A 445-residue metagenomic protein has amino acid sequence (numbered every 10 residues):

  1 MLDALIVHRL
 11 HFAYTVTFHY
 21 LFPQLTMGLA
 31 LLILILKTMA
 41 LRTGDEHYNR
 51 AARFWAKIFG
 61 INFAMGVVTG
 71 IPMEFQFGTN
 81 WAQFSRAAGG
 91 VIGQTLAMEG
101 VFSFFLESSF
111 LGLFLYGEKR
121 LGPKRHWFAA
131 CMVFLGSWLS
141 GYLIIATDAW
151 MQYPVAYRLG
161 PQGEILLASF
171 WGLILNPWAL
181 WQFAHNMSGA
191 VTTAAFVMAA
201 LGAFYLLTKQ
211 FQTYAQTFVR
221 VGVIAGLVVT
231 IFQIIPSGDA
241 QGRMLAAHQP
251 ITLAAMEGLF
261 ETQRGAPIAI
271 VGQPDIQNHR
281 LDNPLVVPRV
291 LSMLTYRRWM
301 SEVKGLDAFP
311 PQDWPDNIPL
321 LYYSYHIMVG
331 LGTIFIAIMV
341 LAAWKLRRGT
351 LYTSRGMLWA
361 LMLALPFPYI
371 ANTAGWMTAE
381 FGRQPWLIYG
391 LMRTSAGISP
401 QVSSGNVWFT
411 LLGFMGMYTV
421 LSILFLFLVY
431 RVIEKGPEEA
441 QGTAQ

Functional and structural regions predicted by a protein language model:
M1-Q445: Polytopic transmembrane helical bundles with strong interfacial aromatic enrichment
